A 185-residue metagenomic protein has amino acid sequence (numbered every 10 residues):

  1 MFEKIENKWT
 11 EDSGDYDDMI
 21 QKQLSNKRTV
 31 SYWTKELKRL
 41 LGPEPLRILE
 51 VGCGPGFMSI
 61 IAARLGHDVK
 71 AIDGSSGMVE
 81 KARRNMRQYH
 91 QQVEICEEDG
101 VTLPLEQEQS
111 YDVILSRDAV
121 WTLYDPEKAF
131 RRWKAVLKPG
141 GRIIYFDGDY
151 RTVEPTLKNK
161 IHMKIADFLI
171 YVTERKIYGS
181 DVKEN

Functional and structural regions predicted by a protein language model:
M1-P43: Conserved class I S-adenosyl-L-methionine
M19-I20, S25-N26, Y32-K38, I72 (+2 more regions): Class I (Rossmann-like) S-adenosyl-L-methionine-dependent methyltransferase catalytic domain, capturing the SAM-binding
L49-V51, P55-T102: Class I SAM-dependent methyltransferase SAM/SAH-binding core
V101, L105-I114: A short acidic, Gly/Pro-enriched loop at the edge of an enzyme's catalytic core that lines a small-molecule cofactor
V113-P126: A short SAM/SAH-binding and catalytic strip from SAM-dependent methyltransferases
E127-P139: A short glycine-rich, Lys/Arg-flanked "PGG" loop and its adjoining helix->strand segment in the class I
G141-G148: Conserved beta-strand signature within the Rossmann-like core of class I S-adenosyl-L-methionine
G148-N185: C-terminal alpha-helical "lid/dimerization" subdomain adjacent to the S-adenosyl-L-methionine
